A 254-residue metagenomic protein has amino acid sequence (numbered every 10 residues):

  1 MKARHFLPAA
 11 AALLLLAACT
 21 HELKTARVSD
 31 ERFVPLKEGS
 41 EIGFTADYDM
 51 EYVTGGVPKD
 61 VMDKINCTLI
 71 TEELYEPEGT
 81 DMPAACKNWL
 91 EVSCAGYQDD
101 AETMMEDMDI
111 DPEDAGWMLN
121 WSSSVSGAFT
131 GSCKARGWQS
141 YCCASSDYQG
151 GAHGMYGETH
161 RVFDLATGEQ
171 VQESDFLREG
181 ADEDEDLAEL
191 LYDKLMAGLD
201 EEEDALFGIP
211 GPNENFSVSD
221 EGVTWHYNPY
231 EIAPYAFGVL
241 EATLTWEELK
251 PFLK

Functional and structural regions predicted by a protein language model:
M1-A17: Sec-dependent bacterial lipoprotein signal peptides
C19-K254: Compositionally biased intrinsically disordered regions enriched in Thr/Gly
